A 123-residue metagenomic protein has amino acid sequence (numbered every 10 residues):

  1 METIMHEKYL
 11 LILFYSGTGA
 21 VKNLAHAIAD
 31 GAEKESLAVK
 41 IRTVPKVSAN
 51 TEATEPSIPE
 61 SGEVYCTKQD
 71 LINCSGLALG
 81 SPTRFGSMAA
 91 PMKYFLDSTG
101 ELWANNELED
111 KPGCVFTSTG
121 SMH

Functional and structural regions predicted by a protein language model:
M1-L108: N-terminal beta1-alpha1-beta2 submodule of the flavodoxin-like/Rossmannoid cofactor-binding fold
E109-H123: Short, glycine-/small-residue-rich phosphate/pyrophosphate-handling segment
